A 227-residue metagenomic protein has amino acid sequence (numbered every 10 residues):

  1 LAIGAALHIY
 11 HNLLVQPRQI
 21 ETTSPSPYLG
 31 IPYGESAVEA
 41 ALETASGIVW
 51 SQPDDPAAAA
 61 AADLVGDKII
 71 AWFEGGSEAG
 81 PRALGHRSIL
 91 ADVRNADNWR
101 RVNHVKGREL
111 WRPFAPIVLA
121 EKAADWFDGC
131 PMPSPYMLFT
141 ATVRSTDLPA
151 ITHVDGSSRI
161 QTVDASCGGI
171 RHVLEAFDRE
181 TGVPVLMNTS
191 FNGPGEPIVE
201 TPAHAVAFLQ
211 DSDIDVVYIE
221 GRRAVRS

Functional and structural regions predicted by a protein language model:
L1-S227: Flexible beta->alpha loop and helix N-cap segments adjacent to enzyme active/binding sites
